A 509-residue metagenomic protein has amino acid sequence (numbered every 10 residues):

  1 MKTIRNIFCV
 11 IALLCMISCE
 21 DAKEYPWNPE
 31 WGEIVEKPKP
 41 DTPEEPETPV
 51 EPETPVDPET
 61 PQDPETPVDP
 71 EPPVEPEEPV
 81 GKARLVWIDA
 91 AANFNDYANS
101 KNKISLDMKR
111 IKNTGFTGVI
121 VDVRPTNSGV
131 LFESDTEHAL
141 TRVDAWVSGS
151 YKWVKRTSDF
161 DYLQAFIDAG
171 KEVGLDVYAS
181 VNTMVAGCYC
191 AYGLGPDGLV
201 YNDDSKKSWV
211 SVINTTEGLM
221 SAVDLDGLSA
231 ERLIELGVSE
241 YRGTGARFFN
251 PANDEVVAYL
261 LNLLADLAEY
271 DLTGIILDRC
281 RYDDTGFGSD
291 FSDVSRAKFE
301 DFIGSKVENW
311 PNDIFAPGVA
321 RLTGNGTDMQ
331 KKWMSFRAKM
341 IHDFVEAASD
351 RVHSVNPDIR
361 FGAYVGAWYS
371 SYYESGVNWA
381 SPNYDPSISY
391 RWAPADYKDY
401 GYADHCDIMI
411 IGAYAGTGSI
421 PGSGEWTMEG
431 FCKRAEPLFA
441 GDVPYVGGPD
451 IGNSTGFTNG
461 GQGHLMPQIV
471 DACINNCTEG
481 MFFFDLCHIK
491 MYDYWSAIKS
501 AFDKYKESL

Functional and structural regions predicted by a protein language model:
M16-P79: Bacterial Sec-dependent N-terminal signal peptides
V80-K101, Y178-Y270, G326: Active-site-adjacent "subsite" loops/lids of carbohydrate-active enzymes
D96-T114, V143-V173, E255-Y259, M340-F344 (+1 more regions): Aromatic- and glycine-enriched glycan-recognition loops and surfaces that form the carbohydrate-binding subsites
N102-G129, Y270-G274, K398-I411, N475-M481: Catalytic domains of carbohydrate-active enzymes, especially glycoside hydrolases
F116-S158: Aromatic-lined carbohydrate-binding/catalytic grooves of carbohydrate-active enzymes
L131-A145, A186-E240, R279-A320, E374-D385: Aromatic- and acidic-residue-enriched segments that line the glycan-binding/catalytic groove of carbohydrate-active
A186-C190, L194, T285, V355-G424 (+1 more regions): Substrate-binding cleft/loops of secretory-pathway carbohydrate-active enzymes
P394-L509: Substrate-binding cleft of secreted/luminal carbohydrate-active enzymes
